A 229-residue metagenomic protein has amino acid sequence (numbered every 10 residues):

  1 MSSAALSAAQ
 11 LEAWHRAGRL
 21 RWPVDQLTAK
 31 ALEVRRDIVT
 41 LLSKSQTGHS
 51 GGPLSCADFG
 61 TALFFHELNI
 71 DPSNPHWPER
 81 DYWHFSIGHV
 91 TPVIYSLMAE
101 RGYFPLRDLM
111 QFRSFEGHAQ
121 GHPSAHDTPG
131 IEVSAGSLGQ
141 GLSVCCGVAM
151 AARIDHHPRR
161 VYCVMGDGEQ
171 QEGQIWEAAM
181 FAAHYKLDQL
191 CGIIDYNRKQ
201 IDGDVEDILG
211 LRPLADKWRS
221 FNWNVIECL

Functional and structural regions predicted by a protein language model:
S2-Q26: Non-catalytic, mobile gating and regulatory segments of ester bond hydrolases
W14-G18, A125-G130, D195-I201, D216-F221: Gly-rich Lys/Arg/Thr-decorated short loops/hinges at beta-loop-alpha junctions or inter-strand turns that position
A31-Q46, D195-N197: N-terminal capping segment at the start of a domain
I38-L41, L54-H184: Cofactor-binding active-site loop characterized by glycine-rich and histidine/acidic residues
H49: Globin-like tetrapyrrole-binding proteins
H156-P158, E206-L229: Conserved thiamine diphosphate
R160, D188-C191, N224: Residues at the starts of beta-strands that form the adenosine-phosphate
H184-G210: A short, conserved beta-to-alpha structural element at the edge of catalytic cores that scaffolds binding
